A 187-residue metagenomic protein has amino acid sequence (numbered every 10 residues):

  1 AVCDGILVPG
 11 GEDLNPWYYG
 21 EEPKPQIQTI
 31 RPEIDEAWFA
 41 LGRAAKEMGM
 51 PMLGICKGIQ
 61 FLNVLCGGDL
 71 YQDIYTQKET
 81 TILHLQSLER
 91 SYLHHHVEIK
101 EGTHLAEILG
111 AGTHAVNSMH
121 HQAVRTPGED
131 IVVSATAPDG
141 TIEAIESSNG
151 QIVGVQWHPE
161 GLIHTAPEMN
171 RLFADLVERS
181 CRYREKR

Functional and structural regions predicted by a protein language model:
A1-V8, R31-M48, Y75-R187: Amide-donor transfer/coupling interface in amidating biosynthetic enzymes
G11-L14: Short glycine-rich anion-binding loops that position phosphate/pyrophosphate groups of nucleotides and phosphorylated
P16-Y19, N63-L65: Short glycine-/acidic-enriched loop or helix-start segments at secondary-structure transitions that form or flank
G20-E36: A short, gly/pro- and small-residue-rich
C56: Conserved G/P- and acidic residue-centered "switch" motifs that form tight phosphate/ATP-binding loops in soluble
I59-F61: Hydrophobic, aromatic-enriched interface-forming segments
